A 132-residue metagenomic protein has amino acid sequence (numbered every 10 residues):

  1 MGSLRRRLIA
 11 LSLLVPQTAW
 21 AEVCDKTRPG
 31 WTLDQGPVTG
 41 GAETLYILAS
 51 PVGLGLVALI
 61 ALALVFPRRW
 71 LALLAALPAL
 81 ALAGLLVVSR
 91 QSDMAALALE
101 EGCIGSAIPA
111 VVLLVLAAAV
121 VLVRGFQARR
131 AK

Functional and structural regions predicted by a protein language model:
M1-V23: N-terminal secretory/membrane targeting signals
V23-T27, G102-I104: Sequence contexts marking disulfide-bonded cysteines in secreted/extracellular proteins
P29-E43: Short juxtamembrane and helix-loop transition motifs at transmembrane-helix boundaries in membrane proteins
Y46-V65, V115-L116: Hydrophobic alpha-helical transmembrane segments
W70-A83: Central hydrophobic cores of alpha-helical transmembrane segments in multi-pass integral membrane proteins
V87-A98: Juxtamembrane "helix-exit" motif on the non-cytosolic side of transmembrane helices
A96-P109: Non-cytosolic membrane-interface motifs at loop->transmembrane helix junctions
V112-K132: Membrane-water interface at the C-terminal end of transmembrane alpha helices
